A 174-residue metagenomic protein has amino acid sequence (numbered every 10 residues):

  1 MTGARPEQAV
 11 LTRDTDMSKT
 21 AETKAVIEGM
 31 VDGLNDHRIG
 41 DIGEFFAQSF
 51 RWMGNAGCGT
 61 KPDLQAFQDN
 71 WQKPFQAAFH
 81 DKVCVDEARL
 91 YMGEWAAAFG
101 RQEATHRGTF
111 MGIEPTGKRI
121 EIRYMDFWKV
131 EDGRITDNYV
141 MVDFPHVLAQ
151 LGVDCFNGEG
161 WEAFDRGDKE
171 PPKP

Functional and structural regions predicted by a protein language model:
T2-G40, E44-Q48, F156-P174: Short, low-complexity N-terminal intrinsically disordered segments enriched in polar/charged residues
A21, G40-E94, R101-E103: A solvent-exposed, acidic/Ser-Thr-rich amphipathic alpha-helical stretch
T23-E28, W52, Q72-F75, M125-W128 (+3 more regions): Short, structured motif recognition centered on aromatic/hydrophobic residues
N35, A104-H106, V130: Beta-strand elements of well-folded, non-transmembrane domains
A56, H106-I120: A cross-kingdom feature marking solvent-exposed beta-strand/loop segments within repeated, beta-rich binding/scaffold
V85-R89, R123-W128: Hydrophobic/aromatic beta-strand elements that line small-molecule binding cavities or substrate pockets in beta-rich
R89-A97, K129-T136: A short, structured loop/turn motif at beta-sheet edges
Y139-L148: Short, solvent-exposed aromatic-acidic interface loops
